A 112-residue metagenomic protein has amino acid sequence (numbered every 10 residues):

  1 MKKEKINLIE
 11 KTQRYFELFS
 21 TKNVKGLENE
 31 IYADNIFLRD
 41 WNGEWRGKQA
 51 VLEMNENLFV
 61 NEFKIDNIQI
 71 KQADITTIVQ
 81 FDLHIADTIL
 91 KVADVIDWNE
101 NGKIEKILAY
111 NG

Functional and structural regions predicted by a protein language model:
M1-E30: Short, low-complexity N-terminal intrinsically disordered segments enriched in polar/charged residues
K2-E4, R39, L52-G112: A beta-strand edge to alpha-helix "cap/lid" segment located at domain peripheries
T12-F16, Y32, N55, V79-F81: Hydrophobic alpha-helical core bundles mediating ligand binding, dimerization, or RNAP-core interactions
V24-K25, K48, N101: Residues at or immediately preceding the N-termini of alpha-helices
E30-I31, W98: Conserved catalytic core of Hanks-type protein kinase domains
W45-E53: Short beta-edge strand/loop motif at the mouth of beta-sheet-based domains
